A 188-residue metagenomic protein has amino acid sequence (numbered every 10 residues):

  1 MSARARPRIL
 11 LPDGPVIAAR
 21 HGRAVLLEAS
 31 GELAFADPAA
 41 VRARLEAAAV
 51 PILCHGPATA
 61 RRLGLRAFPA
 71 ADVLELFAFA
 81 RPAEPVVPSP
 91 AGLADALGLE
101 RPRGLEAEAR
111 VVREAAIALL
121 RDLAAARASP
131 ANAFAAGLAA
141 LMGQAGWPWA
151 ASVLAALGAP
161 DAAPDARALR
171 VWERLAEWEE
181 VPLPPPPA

Functional and structural regions predicted by a protein language model:
S2, P7-R8, L33, L76 (+5 more regions): Generic ordered-secondary-structure signal
S2-R20: N-terminal basic/disordered segments at the start of proteins
G14-A126: Conserved DEDDh/DEDDy metal-dependent 3′-5′ exonuclease domain
S89-P186: Acidic, Mg2+-coordinating catalytic module of metal-dependent nucleases/exonucleases that use a two-metal-ion mechanism
